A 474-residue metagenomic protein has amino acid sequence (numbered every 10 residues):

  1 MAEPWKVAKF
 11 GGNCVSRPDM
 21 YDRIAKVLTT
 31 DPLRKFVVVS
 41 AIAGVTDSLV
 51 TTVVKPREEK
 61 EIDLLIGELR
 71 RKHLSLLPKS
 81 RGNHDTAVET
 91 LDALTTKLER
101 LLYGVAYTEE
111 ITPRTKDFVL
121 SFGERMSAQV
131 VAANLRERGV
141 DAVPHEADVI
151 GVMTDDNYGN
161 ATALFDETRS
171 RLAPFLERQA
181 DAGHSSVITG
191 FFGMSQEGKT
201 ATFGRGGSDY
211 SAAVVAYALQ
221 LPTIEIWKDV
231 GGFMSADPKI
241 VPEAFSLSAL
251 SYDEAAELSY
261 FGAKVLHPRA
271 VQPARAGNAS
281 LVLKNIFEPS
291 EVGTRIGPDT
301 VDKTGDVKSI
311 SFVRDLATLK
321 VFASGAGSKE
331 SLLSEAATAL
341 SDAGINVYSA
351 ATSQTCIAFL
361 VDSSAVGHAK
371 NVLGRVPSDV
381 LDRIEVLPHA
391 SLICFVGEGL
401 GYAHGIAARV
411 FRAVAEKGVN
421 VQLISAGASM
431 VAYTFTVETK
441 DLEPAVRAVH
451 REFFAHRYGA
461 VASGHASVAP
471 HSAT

Functional and structural regions predicted by a protein language model:
M1-L266, V271, D362, T436-E438 (+2 more regions): Nucleotide/pyrophosphate-binding catalytic subdomain
L33, V140, A279, I345 (+1 more regions): Short phosphate-binding/catalytic loops that engage adenosine nucleotides
G104-V105, I111, K116, V241 (+6 more regions): Residue-level detector of functional hotspots within protein domains
V149-G151, E288, A428: Residue-level detector of flexible, active-site-proximal loop/helix-junction positions within diverse enzyme catalytic
T223-E225, S280-L283, E288: Internal nucleotide-binding/catalytic subdomain
S290-T474: A conserved regulatory-domain signal marking ACT and ACT-like small-molecule sensing domains and adjacent regulatory
